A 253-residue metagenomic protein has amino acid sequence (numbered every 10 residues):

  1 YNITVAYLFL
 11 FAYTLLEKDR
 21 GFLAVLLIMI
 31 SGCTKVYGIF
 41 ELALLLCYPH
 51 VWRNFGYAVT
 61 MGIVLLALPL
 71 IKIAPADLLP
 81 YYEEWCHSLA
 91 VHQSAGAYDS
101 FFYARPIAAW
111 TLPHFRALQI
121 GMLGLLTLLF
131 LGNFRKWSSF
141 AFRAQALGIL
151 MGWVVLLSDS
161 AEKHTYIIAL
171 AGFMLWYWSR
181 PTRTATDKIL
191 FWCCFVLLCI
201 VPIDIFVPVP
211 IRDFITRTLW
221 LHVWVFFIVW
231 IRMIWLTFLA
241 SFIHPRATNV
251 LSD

Functional and structural regions predicted by a protein language model:
Y1-L23, L46-Y166, L170, F242-L251: Primarily membrane-embedded glycan-assembly and transfer machineries that use lipid-linked glycans
L8, A12, V25-M29, F55-L66 (+3 more regions): Cleavable Sec-type N-terminal signal peptides
L10, G32-G38, L89-A90, P106-R116 (+2 more regions): Juxtamembrane/interfacial segments around transmembrane helices
D19-P49: Voltage-sensor/pore transmembrane module of 6-TM cation channels
I39, G124-T127, I149-G152, F227-I234: Hydrophobic alpha-helical transmembrane segments of multipass integral membrane proteins
E162-Y177, L221-W224: Hydrophobic/aromatic-rich transmembrane helices and adjacent perimembrane loops
Y177-D253: Aromatic-enriched
